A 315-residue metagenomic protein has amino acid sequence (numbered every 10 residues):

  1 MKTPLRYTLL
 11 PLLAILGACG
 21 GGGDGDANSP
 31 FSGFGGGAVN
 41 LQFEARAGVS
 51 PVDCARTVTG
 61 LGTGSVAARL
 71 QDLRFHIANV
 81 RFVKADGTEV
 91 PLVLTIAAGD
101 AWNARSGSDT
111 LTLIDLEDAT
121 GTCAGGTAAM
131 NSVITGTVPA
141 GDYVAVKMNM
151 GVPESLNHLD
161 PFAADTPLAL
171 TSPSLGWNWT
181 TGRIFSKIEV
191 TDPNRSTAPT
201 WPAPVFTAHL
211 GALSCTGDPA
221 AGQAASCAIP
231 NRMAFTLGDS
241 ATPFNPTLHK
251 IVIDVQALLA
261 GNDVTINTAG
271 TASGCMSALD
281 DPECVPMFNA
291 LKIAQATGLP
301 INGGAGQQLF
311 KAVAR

Functional and structural regions predicted by a protein language model:
M1-L9: Bacterial N-terminal signal peptides that target proteins for export
I15-A18: C-terminal motif of bacterial Sec signal peptides marking the signal peptidase cleavage site
G20-D24: Bacterial signal peptide processing site
S29-R315: A short, solvent-exposed, low-complexity linear motif enriched for acidic/polar residues with Pro/Gly/Ser/Thr
